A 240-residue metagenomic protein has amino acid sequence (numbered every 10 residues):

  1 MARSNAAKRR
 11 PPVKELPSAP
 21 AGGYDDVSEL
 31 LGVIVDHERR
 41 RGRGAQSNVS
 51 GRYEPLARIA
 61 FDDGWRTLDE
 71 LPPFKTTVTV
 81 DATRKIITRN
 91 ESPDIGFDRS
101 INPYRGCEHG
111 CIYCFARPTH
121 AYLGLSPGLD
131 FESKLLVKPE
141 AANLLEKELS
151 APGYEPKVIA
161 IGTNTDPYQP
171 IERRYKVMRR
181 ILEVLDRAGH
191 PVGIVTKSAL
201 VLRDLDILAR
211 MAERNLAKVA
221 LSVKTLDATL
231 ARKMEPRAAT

Functional and structural regions predicted by a protein language model:
M1-R99: Flexible, acidic/Gly-rich N-terminal and inter-domain linker regions that tether and position cofactor-handling modules
D69-R105, I112-A220, K224-R232, T240: Conserved Radical SAM active-site core
